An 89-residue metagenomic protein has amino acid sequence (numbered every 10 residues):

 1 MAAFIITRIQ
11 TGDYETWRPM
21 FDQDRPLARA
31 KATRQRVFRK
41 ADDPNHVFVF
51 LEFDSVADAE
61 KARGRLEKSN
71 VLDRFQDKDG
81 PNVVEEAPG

Functional and structural regions predicted by a protein language model:
M1-G89: Short S/T/G/P-rich N-terminal loop/turn motif that feeds into the first structured element of a domain
